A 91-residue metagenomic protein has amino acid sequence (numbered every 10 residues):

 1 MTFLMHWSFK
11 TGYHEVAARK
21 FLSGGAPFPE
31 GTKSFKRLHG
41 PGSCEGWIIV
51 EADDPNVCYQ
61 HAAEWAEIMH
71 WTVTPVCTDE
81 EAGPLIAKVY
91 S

Functional and structural regions predicted by a protein language model:
M1-S91: Conserved, structured core segments of small domains
